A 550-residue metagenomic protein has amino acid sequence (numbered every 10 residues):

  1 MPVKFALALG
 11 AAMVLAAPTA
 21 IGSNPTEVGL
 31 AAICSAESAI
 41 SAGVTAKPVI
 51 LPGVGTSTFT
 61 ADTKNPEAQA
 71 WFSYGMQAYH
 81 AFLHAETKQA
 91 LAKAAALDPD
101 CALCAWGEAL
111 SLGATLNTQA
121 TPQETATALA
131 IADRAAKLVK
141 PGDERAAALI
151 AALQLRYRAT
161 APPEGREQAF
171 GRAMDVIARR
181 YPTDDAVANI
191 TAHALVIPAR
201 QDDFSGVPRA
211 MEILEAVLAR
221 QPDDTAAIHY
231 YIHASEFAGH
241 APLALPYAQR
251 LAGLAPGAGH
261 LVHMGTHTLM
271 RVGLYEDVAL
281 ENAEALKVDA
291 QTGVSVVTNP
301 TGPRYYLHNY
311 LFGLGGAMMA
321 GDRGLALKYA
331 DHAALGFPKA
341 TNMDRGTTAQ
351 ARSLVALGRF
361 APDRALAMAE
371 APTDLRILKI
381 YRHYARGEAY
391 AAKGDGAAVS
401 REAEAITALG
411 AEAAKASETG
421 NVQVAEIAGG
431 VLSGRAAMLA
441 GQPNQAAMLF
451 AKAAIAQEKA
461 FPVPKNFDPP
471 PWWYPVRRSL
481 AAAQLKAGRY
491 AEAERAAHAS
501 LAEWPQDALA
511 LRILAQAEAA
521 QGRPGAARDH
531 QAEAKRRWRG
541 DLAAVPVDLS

Functional and structural regions predicted by a protein language model:
P2-T19: Gram-negative bacterial Sec-dependent N-terminal signal peptides
I21-I228, H240-A244, G253-A255, V272-A279 (+8 more regions): N-terminal alpha-helical interaction modules that lie
A105-E108, L269, E281, A437 (+4 more regions): TPR/Sel1-like alpha-solenoid repeat signature
H229, H233, H260-H267, V297-L311 (+3 more regions): His-enriched metal-coordination microenvironments in redox/metal-binding proteins
A285, E404-A408, Q445-K459, W472-P475 (+3 more regions): Active/binding-pocket-proximal capping segment
A391-A392, V424-A456, P471-Y490, A508 (+1 more regions): C-terminal substrate/ligand-recognition segments
R477, R495-S550: C-terminal non-catalytic interaction modules
